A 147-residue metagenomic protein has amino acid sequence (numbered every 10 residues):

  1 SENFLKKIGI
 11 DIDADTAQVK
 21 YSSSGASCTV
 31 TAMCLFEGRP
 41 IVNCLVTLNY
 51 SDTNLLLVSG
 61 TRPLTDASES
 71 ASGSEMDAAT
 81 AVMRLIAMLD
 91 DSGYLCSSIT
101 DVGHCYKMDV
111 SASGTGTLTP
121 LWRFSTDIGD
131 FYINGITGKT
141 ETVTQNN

Functional and structural regions predicted by a protein language model:
S1-N147: Long, terminal "pre-/pro-" and other extracytoplasmic accessory regions that lie outside the mature folded/catalytic
